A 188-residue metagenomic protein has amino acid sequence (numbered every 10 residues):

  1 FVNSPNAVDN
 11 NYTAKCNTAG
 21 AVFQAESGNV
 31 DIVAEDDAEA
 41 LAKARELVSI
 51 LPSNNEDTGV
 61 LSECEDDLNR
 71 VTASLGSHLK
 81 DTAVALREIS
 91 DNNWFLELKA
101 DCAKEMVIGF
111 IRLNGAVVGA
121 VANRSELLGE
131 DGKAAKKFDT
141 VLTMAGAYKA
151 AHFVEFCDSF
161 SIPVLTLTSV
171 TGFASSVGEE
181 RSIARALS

Functional and structural regions predicted by a protein language model:
F1-E56, I162, V170-S188: Conserved catalytic cores of soluble enzyme domains, especially glycine-rich substrate-binding beta-alpha loops
Y12-A21, F110-I111, A150-F160: Structured alpha-helical segments in the cores of large, soluble enzyme domains
A34-M144, A151: Intrinsically disordered, low-complexity segments enriched in small/flexible residues
K136-S188: Thiamine diphosphate
